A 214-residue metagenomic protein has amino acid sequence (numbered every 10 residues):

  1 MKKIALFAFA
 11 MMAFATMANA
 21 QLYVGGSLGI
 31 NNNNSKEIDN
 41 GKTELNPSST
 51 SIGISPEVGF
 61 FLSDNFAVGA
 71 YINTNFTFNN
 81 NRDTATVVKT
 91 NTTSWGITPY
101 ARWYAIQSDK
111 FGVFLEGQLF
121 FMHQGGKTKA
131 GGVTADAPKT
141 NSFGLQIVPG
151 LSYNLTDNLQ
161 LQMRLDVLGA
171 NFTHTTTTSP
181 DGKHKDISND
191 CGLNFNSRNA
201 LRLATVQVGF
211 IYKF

Functional and structural regions predicted by a protein language model:
A18, L62-D64, A105-D109, Y153-D157 (+1 more regions): Outer-membrane beta-barrel strand-turn architecture
N19-T77, F195-F214: Short glycine/proline- and aromatic-enriched beta-strand/turn motifs that initiate or cap beta-hairpins
L22-Y23, N65-V68, D109-F111, N158-L161: Repeated loop/turn-to-beta-strand initiation elements of outer-membrane beta-barrel proteins
V24-L28, A70, P99, L115-G117 (+3 more regions): Membrane-embedded beta-strand positions of outer-membrane beta-barrel proteins
I30-N34, T74-F78, T93, W103-A105 (+4 more regions): Transmembrane beta-strands of outer-membrane beta-barrel pores
S35-L45, N79-T90, Q124-D136, H174-K183: Outer-membrane beta-barrel translocator domains and adjoining extracellular loop/strand segments of Gram-negative
K36-E37, N80, L155-F214: Predominantly the C-terminal beta-signal and adjacent terminal strand-loop region of outer-membrane beta-barrel
S48-I52, N91-I97, F111, K139-L145 (+1 more regions): Residues that define the transmembrane beta-barrel architecture of outer-membrane proteins
